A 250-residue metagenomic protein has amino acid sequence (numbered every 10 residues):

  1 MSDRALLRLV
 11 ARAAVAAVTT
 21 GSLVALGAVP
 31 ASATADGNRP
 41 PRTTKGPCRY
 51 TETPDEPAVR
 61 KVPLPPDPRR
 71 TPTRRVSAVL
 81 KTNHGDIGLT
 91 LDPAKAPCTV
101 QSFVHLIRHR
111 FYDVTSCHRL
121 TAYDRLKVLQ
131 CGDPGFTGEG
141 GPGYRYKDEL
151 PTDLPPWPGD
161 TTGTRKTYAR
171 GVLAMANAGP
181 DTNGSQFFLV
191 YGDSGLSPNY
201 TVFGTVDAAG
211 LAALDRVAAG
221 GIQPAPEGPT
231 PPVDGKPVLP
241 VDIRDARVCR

Functional and structural regions predicted by a protein language model:
S2-R250: Cyclophilin-like peptidyl-prolyl cis-trans isomerases
